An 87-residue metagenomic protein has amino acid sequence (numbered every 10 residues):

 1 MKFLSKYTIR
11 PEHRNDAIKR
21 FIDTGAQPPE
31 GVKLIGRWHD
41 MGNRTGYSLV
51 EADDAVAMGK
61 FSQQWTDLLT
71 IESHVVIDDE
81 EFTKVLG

Functional and structural regions predicted by a protein language model:
M1-G87: Conserved, structured core segments of small domains
